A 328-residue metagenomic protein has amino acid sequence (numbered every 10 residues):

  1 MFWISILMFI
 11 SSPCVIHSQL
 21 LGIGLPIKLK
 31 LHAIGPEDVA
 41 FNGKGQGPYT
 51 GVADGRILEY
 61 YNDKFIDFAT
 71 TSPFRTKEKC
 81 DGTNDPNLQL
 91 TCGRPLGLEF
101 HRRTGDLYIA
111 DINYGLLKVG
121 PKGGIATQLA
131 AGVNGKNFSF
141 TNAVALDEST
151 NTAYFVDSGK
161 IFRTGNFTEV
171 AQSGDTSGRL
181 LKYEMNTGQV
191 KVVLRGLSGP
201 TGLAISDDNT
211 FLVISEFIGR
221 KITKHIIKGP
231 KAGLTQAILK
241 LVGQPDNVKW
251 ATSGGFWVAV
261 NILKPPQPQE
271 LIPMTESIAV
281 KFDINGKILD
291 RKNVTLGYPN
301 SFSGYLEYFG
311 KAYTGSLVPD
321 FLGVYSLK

Functional and structural regions predicted by a protein language model:
P13-G35, K77-N87, K287-N293: A short helix->beta-strand "capping" segment at the edge of beta-propeller domains
P26-I57, P299-S301, V318-D320: Beta-strand-rich domains and repeat architectures in extracellular enzymes and scaffolds, especially beta-propellers
I27-A33, A69-S72, N87-T91, L129-K136 (+3 more regions): Surface loop/turn motifs at the tips and blade-to-blade linkers of beta-strand repeat domains
N42-G45, F100-T104, L146-T150, D207-N209 (+2 more regions): Residue-level detector of Asp-centered blade-edge/turn motifs that repeat once per structural unit in beta-propeller
Y61-K64, G120-G124, Y183-G188, I226-K231 (+2 more regions): Short loop/turn segments that connect beta-strands within beta-propeller blades
D81-R94, H101-R102, D106, A110-A171 (+1 more regions): Asp-box/WD-like beta-propeller blade repeats and closely related beta-sheet repeat scaffolds
L241-G297: Loop/turn-rich, solvent-exposed surfaces of beta-rich toroidal or solenoidal domains
